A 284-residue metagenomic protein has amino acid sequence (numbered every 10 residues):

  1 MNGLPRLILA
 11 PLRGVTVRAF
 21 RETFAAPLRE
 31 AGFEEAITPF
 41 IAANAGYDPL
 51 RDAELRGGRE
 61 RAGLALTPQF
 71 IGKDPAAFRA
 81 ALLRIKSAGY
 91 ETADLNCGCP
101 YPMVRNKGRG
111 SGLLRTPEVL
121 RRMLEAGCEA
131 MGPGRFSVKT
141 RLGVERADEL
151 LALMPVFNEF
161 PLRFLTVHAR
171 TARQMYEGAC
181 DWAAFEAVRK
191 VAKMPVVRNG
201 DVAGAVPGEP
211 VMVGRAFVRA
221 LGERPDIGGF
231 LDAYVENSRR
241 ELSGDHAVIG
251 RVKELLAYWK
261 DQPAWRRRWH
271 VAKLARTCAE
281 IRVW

Functional and structural regions predicted by a protein language model:
M1-G3, L7-I8, E125-A126, A130 (+6 more regions): Alpha/beta catalytic cores of nucleotide-metabolism and tRNA/nucleoside-modifying enzymes
L12-G14, I41-A43, I71-K73, G98-P100 (+4 more regions): Active-site beta-loop-alpha junctions enriched in small/polar residues
L12-R84: Glycine-rich, positively charged N-terminal anion/phosphate-binding segment
T23-A31, R79-A93, C97-P102, N106-K107 (+1 more regions): Alpha/beta enzyme core
A45, P102-M103, Q174, V206 (+1 more regions): Generic structural signal for helix capping and beta-alpha/helix-loop junctions
L55, G108-L114: Short glycine-enriched, charge-decorated loop/helix-capping segments at active-site entrances that position
L113-P117, G178, R224: Flexible, glycine- and charge-enriched loops at secondary-structure boundaries
